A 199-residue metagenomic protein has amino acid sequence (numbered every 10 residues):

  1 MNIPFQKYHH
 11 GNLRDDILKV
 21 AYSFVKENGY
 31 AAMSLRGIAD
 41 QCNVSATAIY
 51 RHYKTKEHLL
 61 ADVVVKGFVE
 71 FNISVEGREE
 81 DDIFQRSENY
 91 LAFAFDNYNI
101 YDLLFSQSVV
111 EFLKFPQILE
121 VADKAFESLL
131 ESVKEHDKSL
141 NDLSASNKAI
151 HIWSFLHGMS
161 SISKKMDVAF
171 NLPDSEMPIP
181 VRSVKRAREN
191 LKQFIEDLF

Functional and structural regions predicted by a protein language model:
M1-N12: N-terminal intrinsically disordered/low-complexity leader segments
G11-K19, A31-A32, N43, R51-E76 (+2 more regions): An amphipathic alpha-helix adjacent to DNA-recognition modules
F24-M33: Short helix/strand-capping hinge loops at secondary-structure junctions that flank key functional elements
R36, T47: Residues within helix-turn-helix
V65-Q85, L119-D123, E127-L140: Amphipathic alpha-helical linker/stalk segments
I73-I100, S139-D142, K148-I152: Hydrophobic alpha-helical connector segments
N99-E131, D174-M177: Short secondary-structure transition hinges
P116-L119, K134-Q193: Hydrophobic/aromatic-rich alpha-helical bundle segments in the mid-to-C-terminal region
